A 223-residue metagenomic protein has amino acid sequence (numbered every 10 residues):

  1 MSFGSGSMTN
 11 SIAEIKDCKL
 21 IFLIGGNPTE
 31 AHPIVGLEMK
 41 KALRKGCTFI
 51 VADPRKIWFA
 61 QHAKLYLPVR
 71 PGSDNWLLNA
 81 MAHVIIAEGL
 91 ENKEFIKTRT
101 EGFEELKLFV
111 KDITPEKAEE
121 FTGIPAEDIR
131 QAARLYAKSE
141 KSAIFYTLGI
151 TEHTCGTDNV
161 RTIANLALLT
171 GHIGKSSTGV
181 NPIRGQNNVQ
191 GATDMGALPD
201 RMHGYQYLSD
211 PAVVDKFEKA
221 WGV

Functional and structural regions predicted by a protein language model:
M1-N187, A212-V223: Cofactor-pocket helix-loop regions in the catalytic cores of large enzyme subunits
A63, A192-M195: Short aromatic-enriched loop/helix-cap "lid" or pocket-rim segments at secondary-structure transitions that line
N188, M195-S209: Surface-exposed loop and adjacent secondary-structure segments within mature catalytic domains
